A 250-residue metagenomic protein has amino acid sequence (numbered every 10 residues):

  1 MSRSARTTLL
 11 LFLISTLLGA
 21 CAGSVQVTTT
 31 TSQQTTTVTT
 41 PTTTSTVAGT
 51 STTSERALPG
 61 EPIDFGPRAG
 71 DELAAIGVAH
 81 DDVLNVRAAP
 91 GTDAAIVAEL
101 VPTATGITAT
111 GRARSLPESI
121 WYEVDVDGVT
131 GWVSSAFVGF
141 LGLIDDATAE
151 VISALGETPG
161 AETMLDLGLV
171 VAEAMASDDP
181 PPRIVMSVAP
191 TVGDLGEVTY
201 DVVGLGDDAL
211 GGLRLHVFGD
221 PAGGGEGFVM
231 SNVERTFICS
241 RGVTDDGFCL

Functional and structural regions predicted by a protein language model:
L17-A20: C-terminal motif of bacterial Sec signal peptides marking the signal peptidase cleavage site
A22-V25: Bacterial signal peptide processing site
Q33, A48-A88, A98-P102, G111-R112 (+2 more regions): SH3-family beta-barrel domains
T46, S54-G70, D125-G160, R241-V243: Boundary regions of SH3-family modules and the immediately adjacent low-complexity/disordered segments in eukaryotic
A98-F137: SH3/SH3-like beta-barrel superfamily modules
G131-A136, V217-G247: Short beta-strand edge/turn micro-motifs at domain boundaries
L155-P181: Short, non-transmembrane alpha-helical segments in secretory-pathway proteins
V203-L213: Short, cysteine-centered beta-strand-loop-beta hairpins and adjacent loop/turn segments enriched in charged/polar
